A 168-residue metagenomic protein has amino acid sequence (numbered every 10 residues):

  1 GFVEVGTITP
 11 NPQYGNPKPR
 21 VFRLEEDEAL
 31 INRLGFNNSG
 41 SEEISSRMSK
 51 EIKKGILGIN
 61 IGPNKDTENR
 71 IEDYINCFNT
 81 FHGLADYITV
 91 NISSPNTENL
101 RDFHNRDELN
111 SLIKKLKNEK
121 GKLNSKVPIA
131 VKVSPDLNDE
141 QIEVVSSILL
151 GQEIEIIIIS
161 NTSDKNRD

Functional and structural regions predicted by a protein language model:
G1-D168: Flavin-dependent oxidoreductase catalytic cores
